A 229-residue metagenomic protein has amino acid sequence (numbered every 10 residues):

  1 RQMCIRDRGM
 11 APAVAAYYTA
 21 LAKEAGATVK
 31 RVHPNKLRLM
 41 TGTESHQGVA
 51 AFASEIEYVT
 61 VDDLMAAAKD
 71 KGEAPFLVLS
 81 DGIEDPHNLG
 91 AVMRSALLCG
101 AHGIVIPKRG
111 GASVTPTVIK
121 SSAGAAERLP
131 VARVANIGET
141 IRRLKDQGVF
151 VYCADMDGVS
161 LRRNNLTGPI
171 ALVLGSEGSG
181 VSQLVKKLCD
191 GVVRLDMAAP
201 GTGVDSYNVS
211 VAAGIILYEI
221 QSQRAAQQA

Functional and structural regions predicted by a protein language model:
Q2-A67: N-terminal positively charged helical leader segments and presequences
A22, A96, L144-K145: A generic structural signal for well-ordered alpha-helical segments
H33, S54, D81, P107-K108 (+5 more regions): Short beta->alpha connector loops at strand-helix junctions that form conserved, small/polar/Pro-enriched
V78-P116: Internal active-site segments that recognize and position negatively charged phosphoryl groups and nucleotide moieties
D81-V92, N136, D205-A212: Amphipathic alpha-helical repeat scaffolds
L98, I119-A125, Q183, K187-A229: Structured adenosyl-cofactor binding patch, chiefly the S-adenosyl-L-methionine
H102-Y152: Histidine/lysine/aspartate-rich catalytic loop segments that bind and position anionic ligands
